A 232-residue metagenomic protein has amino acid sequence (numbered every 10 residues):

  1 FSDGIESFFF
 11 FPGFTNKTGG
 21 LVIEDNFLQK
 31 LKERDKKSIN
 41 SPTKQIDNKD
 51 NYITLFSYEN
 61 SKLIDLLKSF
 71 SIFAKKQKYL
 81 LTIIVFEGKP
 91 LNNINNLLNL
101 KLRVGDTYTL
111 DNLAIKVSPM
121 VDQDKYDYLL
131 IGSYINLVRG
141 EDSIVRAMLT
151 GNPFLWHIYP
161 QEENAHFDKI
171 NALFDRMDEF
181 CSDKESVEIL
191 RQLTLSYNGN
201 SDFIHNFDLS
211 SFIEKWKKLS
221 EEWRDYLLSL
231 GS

Functional and structural regions predicted by a protein language model:
F1-S61: A nucleotide-sugar donor-handling region in carbohydrate enzymes
E6, E24, F180-S232: C-terminal amphipathic helix plus adjacent low-complexity, charged tail appended to glycosyltransferase catalytic
S7-F9, K49-L55, K78-V85, L113-A114 (+3 more regions): Hydrophobic beta-strand segments of well-ordered beta-sheets in folded domains
E59-L63, P90-L91, Q123, E162: Short acidic, S/G/P-rich loop/turn micro-motifs used as interaction or catalytic elements
D65-K78: Short hydrophobic signal-anchor/transmembrane segments that target glycosyltransferases and glycosylation machinery
K78-P119: Catalytic donor nucleotide-activated moiety binding site of glycosyltransferases and closely related
M120-K169: A donor-sugar binding/catalytic signature common to diverse glycosyltransferases and related nucleotide-sugar
D168-S182: Post-HExxH zinc-binding segment in Zn-dependent metallohydrolases
